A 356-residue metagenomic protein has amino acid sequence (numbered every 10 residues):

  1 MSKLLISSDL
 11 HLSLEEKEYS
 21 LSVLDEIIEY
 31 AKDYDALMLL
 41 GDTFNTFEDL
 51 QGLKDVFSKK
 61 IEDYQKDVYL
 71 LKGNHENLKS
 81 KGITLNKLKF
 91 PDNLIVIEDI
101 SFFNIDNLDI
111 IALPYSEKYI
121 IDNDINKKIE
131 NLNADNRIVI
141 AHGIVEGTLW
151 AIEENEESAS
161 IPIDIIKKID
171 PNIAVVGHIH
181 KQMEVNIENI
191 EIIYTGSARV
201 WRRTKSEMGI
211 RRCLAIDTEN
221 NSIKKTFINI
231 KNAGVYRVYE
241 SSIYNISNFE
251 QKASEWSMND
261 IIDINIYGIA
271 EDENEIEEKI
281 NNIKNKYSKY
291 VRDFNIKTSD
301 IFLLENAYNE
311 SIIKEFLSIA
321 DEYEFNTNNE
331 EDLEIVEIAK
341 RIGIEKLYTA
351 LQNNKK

Functional and structural regions predicted by a protein language model:
M1-H11, K17, E98-S101, V200 (+3 more regions): Domain-start "cap" segments at the beginnings of catalytic or binding domains
M1-K60, D124, N133-D135, L333 (+2 more regions): N-terminal active-site segment of His-dependent metallophosphoesterases
S2-K3, E15, S20-E26, Y30-Y34 (+11 more regions): A structural signal for the main folded, soluble domain(s) of proteins
K3, A36, N45-I193, S197-R202 (+1 more regions): His/Asp/Glu-rich metal-coordinating catalytic cores of metallo-dependent phosphodiesterases/hydrolases acting on
H11-E18, D109-P114, I228-Y244: Acidic/glycine-enriched edge-of-secondary-structure segments
D33-D35, D135, D170, M258-D260 (+1 more regions): Short loop/turn motifs at secondary-structure junctions
K181, V185, E191, T195-S242: Glycine-rich, Lys/Arg-enriched anion-binding loops that position phosphate/diphosphate groups for phosphoryl
T218-K356: Accessory, non-catalytic peripheral segments of nucleic-acid enzymes
